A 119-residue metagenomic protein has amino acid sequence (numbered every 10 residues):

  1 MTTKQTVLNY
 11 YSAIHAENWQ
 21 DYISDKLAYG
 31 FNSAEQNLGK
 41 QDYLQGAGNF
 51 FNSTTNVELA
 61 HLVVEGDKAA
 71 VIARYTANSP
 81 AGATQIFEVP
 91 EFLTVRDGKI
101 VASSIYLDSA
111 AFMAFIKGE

Functional and structural regions predicted by a protein language model:
M1-A16, G46: Short, aromatic-enriched amphipathic alpha-helices that serve as compact interaction elements
T3-K4, Y10-Y11, Y29-N32, N37 (+1 more regions): N-terminal/domain-start segments enriched in small and hydrophobic, helix-friendly residues, covering either
L8-N9, Q20, L27, Q41 (+2 more regions): Intrinsically disordered, low-complexity segments enriched in small/polar residues
A16, D21, D25-D67: A solvent-exposed, acidic/Ser-Thr-rich amphipathic alpha-helical stretch
Q45-E119: A beta-strand edge to alpha-helix "cap/lid" segment located at domain peripheries
